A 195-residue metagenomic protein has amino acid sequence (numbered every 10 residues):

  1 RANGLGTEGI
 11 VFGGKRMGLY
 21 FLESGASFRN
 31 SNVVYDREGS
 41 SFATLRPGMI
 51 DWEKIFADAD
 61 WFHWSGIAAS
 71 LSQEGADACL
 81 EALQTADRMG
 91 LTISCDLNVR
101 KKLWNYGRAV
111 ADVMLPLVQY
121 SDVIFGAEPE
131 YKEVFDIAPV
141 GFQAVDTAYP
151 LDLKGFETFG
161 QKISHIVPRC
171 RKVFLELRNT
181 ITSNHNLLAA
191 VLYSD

Functional and structural regions predicted by a protein language model:
R1-I67: Conserved N-terminal subdomain of the carbohydrate kinase-like
T7, I93-S94, F125: Hydrophobic beta-strand scaffold residues
S41, A69, R100, Y131-K132: A generic structural signal for short hydrophobic patches within well-formed alpha-helices
T44-D51, D77-E81, R108-V113, K154-T158: Active-site glycine-rich loop that binds ribose-phosphate moieties when present
D77-G90, D112-Y120: Catalytic-core regions built around general acid/base machinery
T85-T92, V167-R171: A short helix->loop->beta-strand "cap" motif at the edges of active sites that frequently abuts
M89-N98, L103: Short beta-strand/loop segments at the ligand-binding rim of alpha/beta enzyme cores
L103-S194: Conserved phosphate/ATP/ADP-binding segment of small-molecule kinases
